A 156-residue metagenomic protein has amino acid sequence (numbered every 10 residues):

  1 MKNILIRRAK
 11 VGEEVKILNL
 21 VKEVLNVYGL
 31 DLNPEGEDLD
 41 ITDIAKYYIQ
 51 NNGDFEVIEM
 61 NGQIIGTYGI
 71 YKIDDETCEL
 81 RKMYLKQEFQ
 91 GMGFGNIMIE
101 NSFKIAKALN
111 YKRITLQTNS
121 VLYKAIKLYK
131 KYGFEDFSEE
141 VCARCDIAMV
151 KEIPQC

Functional and structural regions predicted by a protein language model:
I4, R8-R81, K86, I99-N101 (+3 more regions): Acetyl-CoA-dependent GNAT
T42, K112-C156: C-terminal "cap" of GNAT-fold acetyltransferases
Q63, T77-C78, K82, K86-E100 (+4 more regions): Conserved glycine-rich acetyl-CoA-binding loop
